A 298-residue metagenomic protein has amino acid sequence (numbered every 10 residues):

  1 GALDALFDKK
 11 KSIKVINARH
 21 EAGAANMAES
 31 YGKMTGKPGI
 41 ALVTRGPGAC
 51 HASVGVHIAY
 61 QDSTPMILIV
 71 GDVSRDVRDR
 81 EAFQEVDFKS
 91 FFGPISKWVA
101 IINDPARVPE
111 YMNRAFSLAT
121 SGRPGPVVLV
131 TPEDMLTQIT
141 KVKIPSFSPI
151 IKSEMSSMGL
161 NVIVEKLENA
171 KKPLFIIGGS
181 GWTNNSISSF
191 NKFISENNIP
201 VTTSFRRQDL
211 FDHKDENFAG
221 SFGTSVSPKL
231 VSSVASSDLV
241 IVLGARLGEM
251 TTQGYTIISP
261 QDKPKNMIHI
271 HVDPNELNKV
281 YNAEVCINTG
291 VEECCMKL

Functional and structural regions predicted by a protein language model:
G1-L298: N-terminal alpha/beta PP-like core and its mobile active-site loop of ThDP/TPP-dependent enzymes
